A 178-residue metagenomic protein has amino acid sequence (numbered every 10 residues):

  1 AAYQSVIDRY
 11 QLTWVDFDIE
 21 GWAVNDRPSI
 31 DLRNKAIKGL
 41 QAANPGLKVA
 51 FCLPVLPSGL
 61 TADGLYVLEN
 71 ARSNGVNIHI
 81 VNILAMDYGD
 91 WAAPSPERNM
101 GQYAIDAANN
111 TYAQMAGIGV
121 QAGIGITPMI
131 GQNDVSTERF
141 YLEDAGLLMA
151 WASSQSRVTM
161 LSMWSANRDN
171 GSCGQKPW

Functional and structural regions predicted by a protein language model:
A1-W178: Secreted glycan hydrolases and related glycan-binding modules that recognize and/or cleave
